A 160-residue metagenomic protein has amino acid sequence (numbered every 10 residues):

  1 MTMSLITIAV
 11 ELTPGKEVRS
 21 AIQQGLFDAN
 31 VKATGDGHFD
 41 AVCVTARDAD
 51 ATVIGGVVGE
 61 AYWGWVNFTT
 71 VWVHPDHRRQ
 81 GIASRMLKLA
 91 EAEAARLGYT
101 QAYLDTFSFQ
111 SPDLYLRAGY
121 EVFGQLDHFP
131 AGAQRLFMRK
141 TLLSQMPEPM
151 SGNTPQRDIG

Functional and structural regions predicted by a protein language model:
I6-T69, H74, F109, G124 (+4 more regions): Acetyl-CoA-dependent GNAT
I22, Y115, Y120: Conserved active-site tyrosine of GNAT-family acetyltransferases
R79-A92, R117: Conserved acetyl-CoA-binding loop-helix of GNAT-fold acetyltransferases
M86, Q110-S111: Conserved short alpha-helix immediately C-terminal to the canonical SAM/SAH-binding motif I of Rossmann-like
A94-F107: Conserved GNAT acetyl-CoA-binding A-motif
Y103-D105, E121-F137: Conserved catalytic-core motifs of GNAT/GCN5-like acyltransferases
